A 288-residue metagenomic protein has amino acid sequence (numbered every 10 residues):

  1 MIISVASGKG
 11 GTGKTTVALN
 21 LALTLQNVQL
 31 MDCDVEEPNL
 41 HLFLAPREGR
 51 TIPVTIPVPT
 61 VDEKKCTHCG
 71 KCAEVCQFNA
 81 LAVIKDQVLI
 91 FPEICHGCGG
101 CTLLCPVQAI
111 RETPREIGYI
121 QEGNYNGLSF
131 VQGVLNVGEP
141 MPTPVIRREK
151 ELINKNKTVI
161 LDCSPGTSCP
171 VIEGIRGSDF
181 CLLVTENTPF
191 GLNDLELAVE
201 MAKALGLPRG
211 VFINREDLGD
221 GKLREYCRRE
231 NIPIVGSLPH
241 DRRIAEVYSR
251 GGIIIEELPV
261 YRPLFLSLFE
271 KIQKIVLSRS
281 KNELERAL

Functional and structural regions predicted by a protein language model:
M1-L25: Walker A (P-loop) phosphate-binding motif
V28-H41, P114-Y119: Short beta-strand-centered segment that lines the nucleotide-binding/catalytic pocket of NTP-utilizing
D34, Q132-V137, I146-V171: Switch II (G3) loop of P-loop NTPases
V35-E37, G166, T188-P189, E216-G219 (+1 more regions): Conserved nucleotide-binding/hydrolysis micro-motifs of P-loop NTPases
A45-E63: N-terminal glycine-rich dinucleotide-binding loop that anchors FAD/FMN and/or NAD(P) in oxidoreductases
T60-N79, L89-Q108: Cysteine-centered iron-sulfur cluster-binding motifs in ferredoxin-type domains/subunits of redox enzymes
P170-P189, L195: Inter-motif core of Ras-like GTPase G domains
M201-L288: C-terminal lobe/tail of nucleotide-utilizing enzymes
